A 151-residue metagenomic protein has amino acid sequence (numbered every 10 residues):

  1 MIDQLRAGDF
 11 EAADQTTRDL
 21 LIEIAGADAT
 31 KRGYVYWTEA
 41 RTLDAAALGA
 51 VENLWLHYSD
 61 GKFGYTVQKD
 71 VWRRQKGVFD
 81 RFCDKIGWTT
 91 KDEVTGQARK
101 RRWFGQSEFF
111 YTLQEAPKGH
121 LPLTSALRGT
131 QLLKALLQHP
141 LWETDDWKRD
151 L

Functional and structural regions predicted by a protein language model:
M1-L151: Surface-exposed peri-terminal alpha-helical interaction modules
